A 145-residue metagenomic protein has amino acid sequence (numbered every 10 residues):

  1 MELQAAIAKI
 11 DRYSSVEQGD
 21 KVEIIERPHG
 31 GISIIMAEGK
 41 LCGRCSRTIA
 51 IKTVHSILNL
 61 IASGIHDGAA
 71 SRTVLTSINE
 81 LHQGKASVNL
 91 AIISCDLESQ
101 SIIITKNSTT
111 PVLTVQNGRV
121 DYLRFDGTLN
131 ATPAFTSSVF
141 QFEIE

Functional and structural regions predicted by a protein language model:
M1-E17, L113: Regulatory cytosolic signal-relay segments
L3-Q4, P28-I32, L97-S101, I144-E145: Beta-strand-turn-beta hairpins that frame and shape the catalytic cleft of phosphate-ester-processing enzymes
I10-D11, G39-K40, S101, S108 (+2 more regions): Sensory/regulatory domains in signal-transduction proteins
Y13-S15, G39-R47: Short acidic, Gly/Ser-rich segments with clustered Asp/Glu that frequently serve as metal-coordination loops in enzyme
S15-H29, Y122-E145: Acidic loop->beta-strand submotif enriched in PP2C/PPM serine/threonine phosphatases
I25-G30, G43-R47: N-terminal glycine-rich anion-binding loops that anchor highly charged ligand groups
G30-C42, K106, Q141-E145: Conserved beta-strand-loop-short alpha-helix elements that form and flank the Mn2+/Mg2+-coordinating active site
T48-N117: Catalytic core of PPM/PP2C metal-dependent serine/threonine phosphatase domains
